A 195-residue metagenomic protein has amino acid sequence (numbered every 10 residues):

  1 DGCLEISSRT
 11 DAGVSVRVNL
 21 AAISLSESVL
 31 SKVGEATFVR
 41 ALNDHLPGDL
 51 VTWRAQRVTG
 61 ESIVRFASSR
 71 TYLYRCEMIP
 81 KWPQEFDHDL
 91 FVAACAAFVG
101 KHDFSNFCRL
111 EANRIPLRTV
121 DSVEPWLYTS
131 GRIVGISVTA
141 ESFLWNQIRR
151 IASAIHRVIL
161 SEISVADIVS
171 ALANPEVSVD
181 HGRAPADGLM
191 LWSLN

Functional and structural regions predicted by a protein language model:
D1-N195: Structured-RNA-binding interfaces characteristic of tRNA pseudouridine synthases
